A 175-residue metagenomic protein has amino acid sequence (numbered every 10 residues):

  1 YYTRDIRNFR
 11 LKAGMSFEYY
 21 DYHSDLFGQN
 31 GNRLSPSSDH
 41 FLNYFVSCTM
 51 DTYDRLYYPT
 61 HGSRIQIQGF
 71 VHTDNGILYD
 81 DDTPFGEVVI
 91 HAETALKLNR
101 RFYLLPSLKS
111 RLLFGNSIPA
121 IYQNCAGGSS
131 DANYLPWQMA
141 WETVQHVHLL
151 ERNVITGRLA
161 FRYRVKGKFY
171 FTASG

Functional and structural regions predicted by a protein language model:
Y1-R33: Transmembrane beta-barrel wall of Gram-negative outer-membrane proteins
Y1-T3, K168, A173: Gram-negative (and chloroplast) outer-membrane scaffold detector with strong preference for beta-barrel transmembrane
Y2-T3, S37, H148: Generic alpha-helical structural element
R4-N8, D39, R55-T60: Edge/loop elements at the starts and ends of beta-strands within beta-rich repeat scaffolds
E18, Y22, F27-G31, R64 (+3 more regions): Generic preference for flexible, low-structure residues
G28, N32-L34, C48, D54: A charged, amphipathic alpha-helical module
L34-P36, F41-Y44: Aspartyl protease catalytic domain
Y44-T49, Y53-K166, F171: C-terminal outer-membrane beta-barrel translocator/porin domains of Gram-negative envelope proteins and their
